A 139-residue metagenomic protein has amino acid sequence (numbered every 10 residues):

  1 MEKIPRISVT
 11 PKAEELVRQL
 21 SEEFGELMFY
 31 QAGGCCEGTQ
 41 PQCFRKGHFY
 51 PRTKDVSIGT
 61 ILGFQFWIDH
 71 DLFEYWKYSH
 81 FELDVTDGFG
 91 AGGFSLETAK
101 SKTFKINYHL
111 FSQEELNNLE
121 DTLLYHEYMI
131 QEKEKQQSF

Functional and structural regions predicted by a protein language model:
M1-F139: Domain-level signature for proteins that mediate thiol-based redox and metal-cofactor handling
